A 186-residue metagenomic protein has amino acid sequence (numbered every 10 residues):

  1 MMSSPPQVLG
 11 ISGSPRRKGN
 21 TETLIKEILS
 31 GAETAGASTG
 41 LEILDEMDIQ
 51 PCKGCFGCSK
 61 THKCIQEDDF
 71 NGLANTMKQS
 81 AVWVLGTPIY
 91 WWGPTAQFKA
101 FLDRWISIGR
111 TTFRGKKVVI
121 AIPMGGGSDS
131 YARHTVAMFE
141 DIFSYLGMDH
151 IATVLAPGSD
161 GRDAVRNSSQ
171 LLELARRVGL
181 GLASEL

Functional and structural regions predicted by a protein language model:
M1-T87, W92-I108, I151, D163-L186: N-terminal beta1-alpha1-beta2 submodule of the flavodoxin-like/Rossmannoid cofactor-binding fold
P15-R16, G125-G126, G158: Short, glycine/serine-rich, charged loops/turns that create anion-binding and catalytic segments at active sites
I43-D45, I122, V154-P157: Residues at the C-termini of beta-strands that transition into short coil/loop
A96-Q97, G109-T153: Short, glycine-/small-residue-rich phosphate/pyrophosphate-handling segment
P123, G158-V165: A short acidic, helix-capping loop that chelates divalent metal ions and anchors anionic groups
